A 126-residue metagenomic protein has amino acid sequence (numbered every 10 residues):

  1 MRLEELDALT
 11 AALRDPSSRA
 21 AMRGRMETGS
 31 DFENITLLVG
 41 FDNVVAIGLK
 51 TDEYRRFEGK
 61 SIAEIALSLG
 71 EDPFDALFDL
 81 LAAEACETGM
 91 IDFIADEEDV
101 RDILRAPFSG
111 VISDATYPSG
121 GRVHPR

Functional and structural regions predicted by a protein language model:
M1-R126: Active-site neighborhoods of metal-dependent hydrolases
